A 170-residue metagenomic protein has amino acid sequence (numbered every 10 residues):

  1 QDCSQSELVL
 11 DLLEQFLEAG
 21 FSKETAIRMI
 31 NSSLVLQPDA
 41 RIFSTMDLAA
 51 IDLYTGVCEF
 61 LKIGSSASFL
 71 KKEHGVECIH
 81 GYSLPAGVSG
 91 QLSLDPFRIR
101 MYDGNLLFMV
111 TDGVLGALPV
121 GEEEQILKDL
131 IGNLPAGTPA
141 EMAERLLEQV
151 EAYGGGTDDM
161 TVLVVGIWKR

Functional and structural regions predicted by a protein language model:
Q1-A19, H80-S83, M101, N105-T157: Active-site-proximal, acidic helix/loop segment immediately C-terminal to a metal-coordinating Asp/Glu
D2-H74, H80, L94, E148-M160 (+1 more regions): Catalytic core of PPM/PP2C metal-dependent serine/threonine phosphatase domains
A86-Q91: Short, structured beta-strand/loop micro-motifs enriched in basic residues and often containing a Trp
W168-R170: Intrinsically disordered or compositionally simple regulatory linkers and C-terminal tails in signal-transduction
